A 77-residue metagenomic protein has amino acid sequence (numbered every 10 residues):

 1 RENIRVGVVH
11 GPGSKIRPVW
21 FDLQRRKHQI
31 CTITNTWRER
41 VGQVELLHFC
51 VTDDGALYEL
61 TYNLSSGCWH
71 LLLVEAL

Functional and structural regions predicted by a protein language model:
R1-L77: Cysteine-centric segments in proteins
